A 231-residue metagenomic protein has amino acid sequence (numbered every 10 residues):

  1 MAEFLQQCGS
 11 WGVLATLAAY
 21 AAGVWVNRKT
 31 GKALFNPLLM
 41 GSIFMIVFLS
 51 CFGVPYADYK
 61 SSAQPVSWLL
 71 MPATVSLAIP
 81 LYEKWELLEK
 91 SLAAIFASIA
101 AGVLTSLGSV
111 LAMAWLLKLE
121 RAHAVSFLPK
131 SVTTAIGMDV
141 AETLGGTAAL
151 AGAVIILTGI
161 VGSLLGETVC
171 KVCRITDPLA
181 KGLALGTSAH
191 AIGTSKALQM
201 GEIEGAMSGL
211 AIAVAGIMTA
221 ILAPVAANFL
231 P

Functional and structural regions predicted by a protein language model:
A2-T16, Y20-Y82, L87-A94, S98 (+1 more regions): Helical membrane-embedded segments and adjacent short helical loop/helix-boundary regions of multi-pass membrane
Q7-C8, Y59-K60, A93-I95, R121-A122 (+2 more regions): Short alpha-helical transmembrane interface motifs in multi-pass membrane proteins
L39-C51, M71-S76, A97-V110, L128-M138 (+2 more regions): Small-residue-rich segments of transmembrane alpha-helices in multi-pass membrane proteins, especially helix faces
P80-L92, A112-L116, D139-L157, N228-F229: Helix-loop-helix hairpins and the membrane-proximal interhelical loops of multi-pass alpha-helical transport proteins
A97-A135, T158-C173: Transmembrane alpha-helices that form the ion-translocation and gating core of multi-pass ion transport proteins
T105, L157-L165, A189, L210-A223: Membrane-embedded alpha-helical segments of transport systems, primarily multispan ion/solute transporters
H123-L150, V154-L157, V172-V214: Alpha-helical membrane segments and immediately flanking helix-loop junctions that form or couple to the substrate/ion
L222-P231: Juxtamembrane boundary at the C-terminal end of a transmembrane helix
